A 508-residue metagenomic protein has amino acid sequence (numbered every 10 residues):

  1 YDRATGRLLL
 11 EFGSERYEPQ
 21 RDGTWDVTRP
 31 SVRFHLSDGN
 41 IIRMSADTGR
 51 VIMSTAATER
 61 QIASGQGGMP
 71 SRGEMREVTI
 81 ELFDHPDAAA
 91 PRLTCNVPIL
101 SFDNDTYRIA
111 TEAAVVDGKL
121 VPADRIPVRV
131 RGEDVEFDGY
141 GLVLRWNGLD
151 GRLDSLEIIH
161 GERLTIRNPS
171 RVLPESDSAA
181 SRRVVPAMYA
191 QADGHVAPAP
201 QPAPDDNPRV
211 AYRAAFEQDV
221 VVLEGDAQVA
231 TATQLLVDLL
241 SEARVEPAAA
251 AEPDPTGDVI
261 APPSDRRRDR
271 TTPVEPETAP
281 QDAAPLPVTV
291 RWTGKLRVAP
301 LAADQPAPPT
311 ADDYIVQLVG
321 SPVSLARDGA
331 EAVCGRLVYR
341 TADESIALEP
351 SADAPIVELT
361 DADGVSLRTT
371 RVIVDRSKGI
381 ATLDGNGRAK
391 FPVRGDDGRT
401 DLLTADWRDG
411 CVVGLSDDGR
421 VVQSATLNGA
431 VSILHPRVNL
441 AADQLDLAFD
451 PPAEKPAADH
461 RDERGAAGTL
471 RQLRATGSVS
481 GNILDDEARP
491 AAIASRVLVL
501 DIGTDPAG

Functional and structural regions predicted by a protein language model:
Y1-G508: Mature-chain termini and adjacent capping regions
